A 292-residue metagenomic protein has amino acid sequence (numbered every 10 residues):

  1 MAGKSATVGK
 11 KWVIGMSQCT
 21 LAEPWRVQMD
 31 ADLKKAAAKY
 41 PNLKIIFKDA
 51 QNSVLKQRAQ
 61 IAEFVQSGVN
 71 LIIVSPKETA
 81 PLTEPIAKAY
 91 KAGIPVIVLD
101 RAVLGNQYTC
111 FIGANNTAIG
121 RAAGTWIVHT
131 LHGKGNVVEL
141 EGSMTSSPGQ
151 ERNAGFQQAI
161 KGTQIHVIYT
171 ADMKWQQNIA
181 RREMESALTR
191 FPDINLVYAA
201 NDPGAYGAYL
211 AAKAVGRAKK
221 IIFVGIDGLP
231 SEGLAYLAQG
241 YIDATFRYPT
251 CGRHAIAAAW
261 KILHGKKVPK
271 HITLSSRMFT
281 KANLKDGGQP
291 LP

Functional and structural regions predicted by a protein language model:
M1-P292: A residue-level marker of the well-folded mature domains of exported/periplasmic proteins
